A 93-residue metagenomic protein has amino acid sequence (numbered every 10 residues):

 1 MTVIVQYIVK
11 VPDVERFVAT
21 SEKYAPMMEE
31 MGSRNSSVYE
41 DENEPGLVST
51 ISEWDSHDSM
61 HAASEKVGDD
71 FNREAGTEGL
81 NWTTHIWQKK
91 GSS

Functional and structural regions predicted by a protein language model:
M1-V11: Short glycine-/aliphatic-rich beta-strand segments at the starts of folded cytosolic domains
T2-V3, M31-S49, N72-S93: Glycine-rich beta-strand-turn "strand-cap" elements at beta-sheet edges
I8-K10, E22, H57, K66: Generic alpha-helical hydrophobic packing signal
V9, D13, E40-E42: Structured beta->alpha junctions
D13-N35, G68-R73: Short amphipathic alpha-helical segments
E15-F17, D55-K66: Short amphipathic alpha-helices within nucleic acid-binding modules
I51-E53: Small, basic N-terminal interaction modules of short regulatory proteins
